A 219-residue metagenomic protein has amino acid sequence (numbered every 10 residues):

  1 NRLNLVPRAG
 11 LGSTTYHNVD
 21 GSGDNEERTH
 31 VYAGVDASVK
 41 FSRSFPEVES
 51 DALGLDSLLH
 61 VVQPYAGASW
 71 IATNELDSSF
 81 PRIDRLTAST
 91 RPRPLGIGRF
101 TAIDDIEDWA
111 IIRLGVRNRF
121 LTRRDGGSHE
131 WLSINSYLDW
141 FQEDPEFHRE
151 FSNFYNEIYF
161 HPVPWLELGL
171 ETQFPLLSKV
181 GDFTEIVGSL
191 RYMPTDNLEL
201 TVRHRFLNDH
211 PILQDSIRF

Functional and structural regions predicted by a protein language model:
N1-F219: Outer-membrane beta-barrel translocator/pore domains, especially the C-terminal barrels of Gram-negative outer-membrane
